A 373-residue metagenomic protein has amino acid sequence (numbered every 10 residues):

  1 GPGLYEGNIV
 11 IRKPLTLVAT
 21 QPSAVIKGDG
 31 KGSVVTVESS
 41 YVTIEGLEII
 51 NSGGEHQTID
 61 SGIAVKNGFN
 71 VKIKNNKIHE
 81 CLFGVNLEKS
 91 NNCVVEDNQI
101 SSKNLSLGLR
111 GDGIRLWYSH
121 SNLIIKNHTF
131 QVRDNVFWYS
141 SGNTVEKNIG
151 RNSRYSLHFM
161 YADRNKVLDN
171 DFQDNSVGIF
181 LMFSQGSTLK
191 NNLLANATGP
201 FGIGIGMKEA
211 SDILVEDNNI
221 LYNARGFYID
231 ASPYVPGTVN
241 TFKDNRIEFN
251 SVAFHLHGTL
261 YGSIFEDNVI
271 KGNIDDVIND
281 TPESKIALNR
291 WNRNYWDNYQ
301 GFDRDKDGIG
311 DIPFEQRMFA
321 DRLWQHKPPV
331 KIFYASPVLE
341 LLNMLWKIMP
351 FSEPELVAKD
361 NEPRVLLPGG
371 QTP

Functional and structural regions predicted by a protein language model:
P2, N8, P14-T16, S23 (+18 more regions): Detector for repetitive beta-architecture
P2-G3, S52, S90, K103 (+8 more regions): Flexible loop residues that form catalytic and substrate-binding hotspots at small-molecule/glycan-binding clefts
L4-V18, V25-N70, F83-S90: Extracellular beta-strand-rich solenoid/capping regions of secreted or surface-exposed proteins that bind or remodel
V10, V18, K27, T36 (+20 more regions): Extracellular beta-strand solenoid repeats
P22-V25, I49-I50, I100-S101, A195 (+3 more regions): Active-site/binding-pocket entry motifs
G28-V35, H56-V65, E80-L87, L107-Y118 (+7 more regions): Extracellular beta-strand/beta-solenoid scaffold signature
T198-P200, G204, I213, G226-V235 (+1 more regions): Functionally critical loop-and-helix segments that line ligand-binding/catalytic clefts of soluble enzyme domains
